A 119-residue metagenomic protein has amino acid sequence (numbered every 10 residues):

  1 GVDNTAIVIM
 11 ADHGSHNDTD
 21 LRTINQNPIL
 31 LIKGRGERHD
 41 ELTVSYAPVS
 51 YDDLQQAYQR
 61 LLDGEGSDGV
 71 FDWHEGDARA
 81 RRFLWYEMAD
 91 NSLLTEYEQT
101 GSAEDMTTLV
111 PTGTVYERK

Functional and structural regions predicted by a protein language model:
G1-K119: Catalytic domains that recognize anionic headgroups
